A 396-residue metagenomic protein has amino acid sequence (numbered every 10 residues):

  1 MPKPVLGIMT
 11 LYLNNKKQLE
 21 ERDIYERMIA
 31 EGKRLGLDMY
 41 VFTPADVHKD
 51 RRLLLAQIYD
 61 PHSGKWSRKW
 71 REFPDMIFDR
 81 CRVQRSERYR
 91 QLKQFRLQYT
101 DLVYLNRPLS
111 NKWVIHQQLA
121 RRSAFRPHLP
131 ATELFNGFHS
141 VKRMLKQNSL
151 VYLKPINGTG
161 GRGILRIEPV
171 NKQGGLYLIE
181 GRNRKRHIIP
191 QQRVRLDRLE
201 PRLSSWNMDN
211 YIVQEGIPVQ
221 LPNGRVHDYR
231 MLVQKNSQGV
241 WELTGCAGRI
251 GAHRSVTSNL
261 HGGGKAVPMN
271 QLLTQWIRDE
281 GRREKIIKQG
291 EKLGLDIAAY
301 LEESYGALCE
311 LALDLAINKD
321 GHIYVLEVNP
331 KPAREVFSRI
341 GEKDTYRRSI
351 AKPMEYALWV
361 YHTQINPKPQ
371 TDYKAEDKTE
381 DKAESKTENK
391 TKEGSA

Functional and structural regions predicted by a protein language model:
P2-N14: Short beta-strand segments enriched in small/hydrophobic residues
I8, F78-D79, L153, Q214: Redox-cofactor binding/interface segments in oxidoreductases and associated redox assembly factors
L13-R22, V336-K343: Short, flexible/disordered intra-domain loops and linkers
L19-R27, E31-H139: Conserved N-proximal alpha/beta basic substrate-recognition cap immediately N-terminal to, or forming the N-lobe
V41, I212-G216, D228-Y229, S304-D320: A short glycine-rich, hydrophobically flanked beta-strand micro-motif that places a catalytic Asp/Glu for divalent metal
C81-R82, P108-L109, N136, N157 (+5 more regions): Short, flexible loop/turn elements at secondary-structure junctions
L145-L150, N157-L165, P169-G264: Phosphate-binding site of ATP-dependent enzymes
A266-L308, I317-A396: C-terminal active-site "lid" helix and adjoining low-complexity regulatory extension at the edge of ATP-using catalytic
